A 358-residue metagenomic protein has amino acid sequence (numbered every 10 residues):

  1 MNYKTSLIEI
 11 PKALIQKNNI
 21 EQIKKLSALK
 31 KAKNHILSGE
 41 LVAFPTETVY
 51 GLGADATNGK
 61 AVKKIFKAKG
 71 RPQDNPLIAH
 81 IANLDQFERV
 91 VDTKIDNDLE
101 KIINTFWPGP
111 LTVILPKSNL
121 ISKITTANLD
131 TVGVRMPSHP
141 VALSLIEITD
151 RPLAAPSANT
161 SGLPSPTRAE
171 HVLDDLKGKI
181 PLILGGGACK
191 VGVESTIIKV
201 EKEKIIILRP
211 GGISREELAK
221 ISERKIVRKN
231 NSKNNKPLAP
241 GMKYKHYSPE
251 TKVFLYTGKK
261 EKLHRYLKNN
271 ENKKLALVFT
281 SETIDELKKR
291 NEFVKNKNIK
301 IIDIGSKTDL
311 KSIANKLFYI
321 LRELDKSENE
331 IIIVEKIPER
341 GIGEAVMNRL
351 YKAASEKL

Functional and structural regions predicted by a protein language model:
M1-L358: Active-site-adjacent structural elements in enzyme catalytic cores
